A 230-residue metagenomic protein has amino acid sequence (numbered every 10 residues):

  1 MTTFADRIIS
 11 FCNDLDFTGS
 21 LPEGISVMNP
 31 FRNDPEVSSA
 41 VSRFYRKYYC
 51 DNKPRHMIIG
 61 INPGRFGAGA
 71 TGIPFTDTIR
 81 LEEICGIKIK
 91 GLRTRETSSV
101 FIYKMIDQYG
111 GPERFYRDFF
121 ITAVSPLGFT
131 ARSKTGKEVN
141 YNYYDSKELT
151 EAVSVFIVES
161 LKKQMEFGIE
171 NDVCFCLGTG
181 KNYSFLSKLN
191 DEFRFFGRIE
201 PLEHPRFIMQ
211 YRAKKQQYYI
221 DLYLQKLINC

Functional and structural regions predicted by a protein language model:
T2-V173, N182-K188, P201, F207-Y211 (+1 more regions): A polyanion-binding, active-site-adjacent surface
C176-L177: Short beta-strand scaffold positions
L189-F193: Active-site catalytic pocket residues across diverse enzymes, especially alpha/beta-hydrolases
R194-H204: Short hydrophobic/aromatic-enriched beta-strand-loop microsegments
